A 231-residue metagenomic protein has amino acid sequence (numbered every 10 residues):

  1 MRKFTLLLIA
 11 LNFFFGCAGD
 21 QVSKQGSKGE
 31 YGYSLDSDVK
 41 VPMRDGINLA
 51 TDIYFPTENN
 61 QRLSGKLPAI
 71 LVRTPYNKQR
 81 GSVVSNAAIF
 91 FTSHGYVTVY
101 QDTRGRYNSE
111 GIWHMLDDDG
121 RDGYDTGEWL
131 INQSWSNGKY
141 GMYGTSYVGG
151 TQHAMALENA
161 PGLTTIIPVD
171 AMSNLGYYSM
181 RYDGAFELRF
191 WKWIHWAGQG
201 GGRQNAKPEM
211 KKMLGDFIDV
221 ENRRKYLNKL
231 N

Functional and structural regions predicted by a protein language model:
T5-F14: Bacterial N-terminal signal peptides
K24-G65: N-terminal cap/lid segment of alpha/beta-hydrolase-fold proteins
E58-N132: Cap/lid segment of the alpha/beta-hydrolase catalytic domain
S93, L157-N231: Accessory cap/linker subdomain of secreted extracellular hydrolases
S134-Y147: Alpha/beta-hydrolase fold nucleophile elbow
Y147-A160: Short glycine-enriched nucleophile-adjacent loop and the immediately C-terminal alpha-helix near the catalytic center
